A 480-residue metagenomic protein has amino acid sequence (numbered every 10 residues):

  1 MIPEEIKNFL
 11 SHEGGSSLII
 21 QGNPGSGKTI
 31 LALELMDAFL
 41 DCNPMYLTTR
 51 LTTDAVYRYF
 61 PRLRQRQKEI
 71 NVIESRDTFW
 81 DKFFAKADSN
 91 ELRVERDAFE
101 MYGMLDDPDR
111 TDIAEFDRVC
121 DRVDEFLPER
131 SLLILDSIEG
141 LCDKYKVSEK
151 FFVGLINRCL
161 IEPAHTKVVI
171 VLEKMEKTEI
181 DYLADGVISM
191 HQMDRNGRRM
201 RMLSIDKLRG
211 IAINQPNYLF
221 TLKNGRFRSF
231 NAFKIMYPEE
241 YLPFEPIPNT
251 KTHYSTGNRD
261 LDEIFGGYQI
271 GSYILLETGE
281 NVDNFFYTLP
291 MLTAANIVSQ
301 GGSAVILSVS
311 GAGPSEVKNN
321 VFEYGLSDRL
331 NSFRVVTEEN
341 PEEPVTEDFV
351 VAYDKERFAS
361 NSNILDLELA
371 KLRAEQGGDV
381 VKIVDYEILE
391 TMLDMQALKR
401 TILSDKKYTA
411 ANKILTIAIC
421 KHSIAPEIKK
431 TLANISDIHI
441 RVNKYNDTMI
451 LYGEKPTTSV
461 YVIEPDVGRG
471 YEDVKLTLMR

Functional and structural regions predicted by a protein language model:
M1-I2, N214-Q300, P456-R480: C-terminal regions of RecA-like/P-loop NTPase motor modules
I2-E5, H12-L51, S255-P314: Glycine-rich P-loop/Walker A and Walker A-like loops and their local beta1-loop-alpha1 context in P-loop NTPases
L18-I20, M45-L47, N71-I73, V169 (+6 more regions): Hydrophobic/aromatic beta-strand patches that form the interior of the parallel beta-sheet core in alpha/beta enzyme
C42-L141, G302-T391: Conserved inter-motif catalytic segment of the P-loop NTP-binding fold
V56-R58, I180-Y182, F286-T288, S315-N320 (+2 more regions): A short acidic (Asp/Glu
E74-R76, K207, T278, D385 (+1 more regions): Flexible glycine-/small-residue-rich
P108-Y182, V187, K355-I435: P-loop NTPase motor core
V168-R226, K413-R480: Phosphate-binding/switch region of NTP-binding enzymes
